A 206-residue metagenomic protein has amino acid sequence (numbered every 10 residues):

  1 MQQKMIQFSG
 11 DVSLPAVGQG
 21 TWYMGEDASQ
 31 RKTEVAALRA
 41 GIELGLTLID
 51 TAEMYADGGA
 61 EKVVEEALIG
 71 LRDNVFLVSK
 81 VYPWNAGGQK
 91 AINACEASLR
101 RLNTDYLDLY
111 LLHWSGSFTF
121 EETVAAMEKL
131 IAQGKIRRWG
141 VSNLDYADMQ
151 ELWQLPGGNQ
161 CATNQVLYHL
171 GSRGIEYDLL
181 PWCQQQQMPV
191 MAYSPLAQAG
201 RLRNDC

Functional and structural regions predicted by a protein language model:
M1-V75, A197: N-terminal binding-site loop/beta-alpha segment at the start of enzyme catalytic domains that lines or forms
F8-G10, E43, V64-V75, E96-D105 (+3 more regions): Acidic (Asp/Glu)-rich catalytic clusters
Q19, I49, V64, L77 (+6 more regions): Conserved, mostly hydrophobic/aromatic
G20-K32, S79-Q89, H113, F118: Active-site mouth loops of central-metabolism enzymes
A28-G41, G87-L102, E122-T123, A147-E151 (+1 more regions): Short, acidic/polar
N74-A86, L109-H113, N143, V166-Y168: A short, structured active-site edge motif that brings together acidic residues
L99-F118, E122: Active-site groove signature of glycoside hydrolases
S115-C206: Beta/alpha (TIM)-barrel catalytic core signal, keyed to glycine-rich beta->alpha loops juxtaposed to Asp/Glu that bind
